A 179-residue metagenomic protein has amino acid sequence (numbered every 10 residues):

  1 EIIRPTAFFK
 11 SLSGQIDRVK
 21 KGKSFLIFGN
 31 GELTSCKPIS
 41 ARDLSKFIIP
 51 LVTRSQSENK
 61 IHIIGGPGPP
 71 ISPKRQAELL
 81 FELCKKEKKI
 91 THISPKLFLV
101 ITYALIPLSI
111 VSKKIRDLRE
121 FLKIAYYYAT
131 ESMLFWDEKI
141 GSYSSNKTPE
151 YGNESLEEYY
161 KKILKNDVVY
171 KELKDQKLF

Functional and structural regions predicted by a protein language model:
E1-K86: Oxidoreductase cofactor-interface core, primarily capturing Rossmann-like NAD(P)-dependent enzymes
K23-S24, K88, S109, R116: Secondary-structure boundary/capping signal
E87-K88, Y170: Residue-level detector of short coil/turn "hinge" positions at structural boundaries
K89-I93: General small-molecule cofactor/ligand-binding pocket signal
K96-F179: A hydrophobic C-terminal alpha-helical subdomain
